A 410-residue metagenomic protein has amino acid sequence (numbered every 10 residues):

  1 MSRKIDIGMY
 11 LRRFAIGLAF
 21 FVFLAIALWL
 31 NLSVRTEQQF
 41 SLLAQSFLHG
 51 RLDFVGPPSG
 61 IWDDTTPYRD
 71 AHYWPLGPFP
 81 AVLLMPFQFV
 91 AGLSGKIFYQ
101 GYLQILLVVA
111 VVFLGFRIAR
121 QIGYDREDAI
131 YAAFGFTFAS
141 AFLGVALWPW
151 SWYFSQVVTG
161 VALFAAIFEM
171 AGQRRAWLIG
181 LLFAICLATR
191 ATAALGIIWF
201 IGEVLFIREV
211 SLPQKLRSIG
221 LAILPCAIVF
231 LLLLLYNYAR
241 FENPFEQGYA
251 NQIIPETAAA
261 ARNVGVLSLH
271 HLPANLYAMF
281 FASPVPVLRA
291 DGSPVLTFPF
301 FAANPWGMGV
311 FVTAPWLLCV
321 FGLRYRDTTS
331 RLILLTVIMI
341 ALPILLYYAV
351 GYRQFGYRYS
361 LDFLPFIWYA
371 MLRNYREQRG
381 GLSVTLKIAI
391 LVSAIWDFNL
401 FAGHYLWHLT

Functional and structural regions predicted by a protein language model:
M1-T410: Membrane-proximal envelope and lipid/glycan-remodeling enzymes
